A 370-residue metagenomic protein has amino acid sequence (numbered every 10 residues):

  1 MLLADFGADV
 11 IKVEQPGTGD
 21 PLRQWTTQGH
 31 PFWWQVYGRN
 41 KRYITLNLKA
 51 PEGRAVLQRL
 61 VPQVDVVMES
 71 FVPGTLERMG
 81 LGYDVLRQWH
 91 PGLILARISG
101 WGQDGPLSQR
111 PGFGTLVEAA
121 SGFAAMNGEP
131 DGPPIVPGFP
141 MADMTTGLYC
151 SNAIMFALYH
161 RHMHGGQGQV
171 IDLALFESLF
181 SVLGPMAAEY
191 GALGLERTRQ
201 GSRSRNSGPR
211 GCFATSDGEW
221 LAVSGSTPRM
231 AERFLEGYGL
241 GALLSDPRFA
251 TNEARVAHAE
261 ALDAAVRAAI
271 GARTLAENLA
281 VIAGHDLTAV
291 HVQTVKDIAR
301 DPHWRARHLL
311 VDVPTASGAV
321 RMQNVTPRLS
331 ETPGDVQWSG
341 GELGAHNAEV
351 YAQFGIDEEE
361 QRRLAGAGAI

Functional and structural regions predicted by a protein language model:
M1-H164, E342, H346-I370: N-terminal helix-loop segment corresponding to the beta1-alpha1 unit of nucleotide/adenylate-binding folds
G17, W101-G102, L175-F180, D217-E219 (+2 more regions): Glycine-rich beta-alpha junction loops
Q103, D131-P140, H162-L179, T198-R205 (+1 more regions): Conserved Rossmann-fold dehydrogenase catalytic segment
G147-G168, S181-L193, L235-A242: Oxidoreductase and adenylate-handling cofactor-binding alpha/beta cores
Q200-R205, G211-C212, A257, S317-V320 (+1 more regions): Short Gly/Pro-enriched turn/cap motifs at secondary-structure boundaries
P209-H285, A289: Aromatic-enriched alpha-helical interface/lid elements that frame and gate functional surfaces
A283-R307: Conserved PLP cofactor-binding pocket of PLP-dependent enzymes
T315-R363: Flexible, small-/acidic-enriched active-site or ligand-binding loops
